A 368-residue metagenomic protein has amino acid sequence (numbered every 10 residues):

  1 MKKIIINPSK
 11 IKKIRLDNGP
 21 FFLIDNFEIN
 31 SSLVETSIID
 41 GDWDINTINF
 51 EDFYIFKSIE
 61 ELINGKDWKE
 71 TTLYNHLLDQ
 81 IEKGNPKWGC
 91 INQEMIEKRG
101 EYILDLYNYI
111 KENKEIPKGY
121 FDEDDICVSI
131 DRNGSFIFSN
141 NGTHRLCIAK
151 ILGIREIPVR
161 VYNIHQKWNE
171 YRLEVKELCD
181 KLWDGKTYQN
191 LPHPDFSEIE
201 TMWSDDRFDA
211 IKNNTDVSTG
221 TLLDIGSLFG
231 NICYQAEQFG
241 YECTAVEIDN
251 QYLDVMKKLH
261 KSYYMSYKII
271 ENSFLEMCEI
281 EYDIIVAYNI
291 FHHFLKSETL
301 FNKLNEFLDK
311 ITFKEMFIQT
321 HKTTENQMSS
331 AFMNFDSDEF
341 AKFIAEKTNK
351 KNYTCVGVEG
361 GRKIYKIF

Functional and structural regions predicted by a protein language model:
Y74-F138: Short alpha-helix boundary/capping and kink motifs at helix termini
I130-L152: A sequence-level detector for short glycine-anchored, His/Arg-bearing signature motifs that mark catalytic or binding
E200-S218: Conserved alpha-helix/loop element of class I SAM-dependent methyltransferases that forms part of the SAM/SAH-binding
G230-Y234: Glycine-rich SAM-binding Motif I of class I
C243-E247: Conserved SAM-binding motif I beta-strand of class I
V286: A conserved beta-strand element that flanks and buttresses the S-adenosyl-L-methionine
F294-F307: A short, conserved alpha-helix within the catalytic core of class I
T312-E325: Conserved beta-strand signature within the Rossmann-like core of class I S-adenosyl-L-methionine
